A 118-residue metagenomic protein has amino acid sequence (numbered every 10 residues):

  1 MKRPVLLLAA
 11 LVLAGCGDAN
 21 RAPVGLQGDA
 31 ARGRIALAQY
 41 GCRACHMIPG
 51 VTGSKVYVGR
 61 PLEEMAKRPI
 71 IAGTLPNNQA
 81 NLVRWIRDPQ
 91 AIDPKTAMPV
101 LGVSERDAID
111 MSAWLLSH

Functional and structural regions predicted by a protein language model:
K2-L7: Sec-dependent signal peptide recognition, specifically the positively charged N-region followed immediately by
V12-G15: C-terminal motif of bacterial Sec signal peptides marking the signal peptidase cleavage site
G17-A38: Electrostatic cytochrome c docking/interface patches
I35, G53-H118: Extracytoplasmic electron-transfer domains, predominantly the class I c-type cytochrome c fold
C42-C45: Short cysteine clusters
I48-P49: Beta->alpha turn/N-cap motifs
